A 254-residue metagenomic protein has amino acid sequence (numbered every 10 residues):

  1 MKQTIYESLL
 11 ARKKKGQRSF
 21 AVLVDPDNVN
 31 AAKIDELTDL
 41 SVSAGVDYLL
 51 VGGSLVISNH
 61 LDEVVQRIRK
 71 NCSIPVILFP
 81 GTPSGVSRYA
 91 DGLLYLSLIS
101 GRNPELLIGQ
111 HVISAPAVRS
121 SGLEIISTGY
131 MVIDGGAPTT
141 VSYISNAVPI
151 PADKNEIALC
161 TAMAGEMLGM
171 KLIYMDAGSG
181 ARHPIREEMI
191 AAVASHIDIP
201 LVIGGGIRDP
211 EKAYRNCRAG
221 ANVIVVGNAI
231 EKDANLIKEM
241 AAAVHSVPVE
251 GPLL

Functional and structural regions predicted by a protein language model:
M1-V24, N28, S114-S127, D134 (+1 more regions): N-terminal amphipathic alpha-helix/helix-capping segment at the start of soluble metabolic enzymes
R18-I34, P80-T82, V132-A158, I203-R208: Active-site mouth loops of central-metabolism enzymes
F20-V24, L49-V51, V76-L78, L93-Y95 (+4 more regions): Hydrophobic faces of well-ordered beta-strands that scaffold small-molecule active sites in alpha/beta enzyme cores
E36, L78, T82-L96, H196-V226: Catalytic cores of alpha/beta
L50-V56, G92, L96-L107, A177-G180 (+2 more regions): Glycine-rich phosphate-binding active-site loops on the catalytic face of alpha/beta enzymes
L61-S84, S114-I126, H183-D209, K238-L254: Alpha-helix-loop-beta-strand connector modules within alpha/beta enzyme cores
G85-E166, L254: Conserved anion-binding
I144-I190, E231-K232, L236: Glycine/Thr-rich beta-alpha phosphate-binding loop at enzyme active sites
